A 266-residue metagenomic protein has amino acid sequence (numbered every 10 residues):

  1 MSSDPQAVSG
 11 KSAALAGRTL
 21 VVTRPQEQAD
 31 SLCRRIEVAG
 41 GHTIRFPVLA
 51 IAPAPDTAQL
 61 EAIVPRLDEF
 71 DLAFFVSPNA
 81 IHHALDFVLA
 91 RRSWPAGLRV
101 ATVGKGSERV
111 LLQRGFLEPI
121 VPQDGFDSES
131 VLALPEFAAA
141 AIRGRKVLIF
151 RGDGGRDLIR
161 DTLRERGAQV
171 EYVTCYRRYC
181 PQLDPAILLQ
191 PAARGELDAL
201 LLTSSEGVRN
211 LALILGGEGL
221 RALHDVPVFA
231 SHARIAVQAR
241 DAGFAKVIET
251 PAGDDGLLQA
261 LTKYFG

Functional and structural regions predicted by a protein language model:
M1-G266: Conserved beta-alpha
